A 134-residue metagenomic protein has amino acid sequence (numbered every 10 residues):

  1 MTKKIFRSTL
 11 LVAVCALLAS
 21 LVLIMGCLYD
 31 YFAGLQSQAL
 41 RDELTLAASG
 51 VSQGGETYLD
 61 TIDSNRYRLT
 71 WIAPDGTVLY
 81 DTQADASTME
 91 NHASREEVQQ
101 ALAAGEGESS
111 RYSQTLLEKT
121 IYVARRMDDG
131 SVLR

Functional and structural regions predicted by a protein language model:
M1-V78, Q83-E90, L102-A103: Juxtamembrane segments flanking the first transmembrane helix of membrane-anchored signal-transduction proteins
D63, S87-R134: Membrane-proximal, non-catalytic sensory/regulatory domains of signal-transducing membrane proteins
